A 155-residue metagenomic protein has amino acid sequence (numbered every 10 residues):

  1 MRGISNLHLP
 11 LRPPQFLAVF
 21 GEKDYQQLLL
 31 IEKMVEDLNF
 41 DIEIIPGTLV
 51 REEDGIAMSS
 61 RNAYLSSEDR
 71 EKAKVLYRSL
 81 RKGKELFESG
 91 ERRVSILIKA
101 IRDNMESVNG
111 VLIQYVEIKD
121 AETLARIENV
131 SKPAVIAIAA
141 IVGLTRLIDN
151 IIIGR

Functional and structural regions predicted by a protein language model:
M1-I4, L17, D24-N109, I113-Q114 (+1 more regions): Glycine-rich, Lys/Arg-enriched anion-binding loops that position phosphate/diphosphate groups for phosphoryl
H8-V19: Proline-aspartate-enriched helix->loop->beta-strand connector
G21-K23, I148: Active-site flanking residues adjacent to catalytic metal/cofactor-binding acidic residues
A100-R155: Phosphate/ribose-recognition catalytic cores of enzymes acting on nucleotide-derived substrates
